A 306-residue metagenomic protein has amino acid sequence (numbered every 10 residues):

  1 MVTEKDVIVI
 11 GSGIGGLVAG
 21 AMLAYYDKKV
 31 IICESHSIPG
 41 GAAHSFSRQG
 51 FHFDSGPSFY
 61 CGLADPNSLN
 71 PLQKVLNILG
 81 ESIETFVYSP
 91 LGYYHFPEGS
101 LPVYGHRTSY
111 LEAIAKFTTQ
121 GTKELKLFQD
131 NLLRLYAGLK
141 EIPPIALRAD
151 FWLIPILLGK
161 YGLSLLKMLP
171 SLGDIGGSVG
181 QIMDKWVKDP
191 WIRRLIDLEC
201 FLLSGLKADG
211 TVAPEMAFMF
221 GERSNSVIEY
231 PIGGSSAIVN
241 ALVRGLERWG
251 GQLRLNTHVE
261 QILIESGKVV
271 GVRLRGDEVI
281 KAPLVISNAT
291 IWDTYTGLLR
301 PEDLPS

Functional and structural regions predicted by a protein language model:
V2-E141: N-terminal glycine-rich phosphate/pyrophosphate-binding loop and immediately adjacent elements
V2-K5, L274-L284: Core beta-strand elements of the Rossmann-like FAD/NAD(P) dinucleotide-binding domain in flavoenzyme oxidoreductases
I10, L274, S287-N288: Redox-cofactor binding/interface segments in oxidoreductases and associated redox assembly factors
P97-G210: Rossmann-like flavin
I156-P170, K207-V243: Helix-loop-beta segment of a Rossmann-like dinucleotide-binding subdomain
M219-R273: Helical element adjacent to the flavin cofactor pocket in flavoenzyme catalytic cores
S287-P305: Flavin (primarily FAD) binding-site architecture
